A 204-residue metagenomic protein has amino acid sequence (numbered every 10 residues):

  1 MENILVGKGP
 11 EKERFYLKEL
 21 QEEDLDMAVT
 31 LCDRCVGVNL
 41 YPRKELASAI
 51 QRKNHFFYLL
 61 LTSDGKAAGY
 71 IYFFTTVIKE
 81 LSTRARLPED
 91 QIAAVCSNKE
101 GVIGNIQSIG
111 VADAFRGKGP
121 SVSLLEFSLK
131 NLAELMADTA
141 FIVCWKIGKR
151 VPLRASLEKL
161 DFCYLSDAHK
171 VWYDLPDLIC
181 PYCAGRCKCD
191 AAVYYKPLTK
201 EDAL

Functional and structural regions predicted by a protein language model:
K12-A28: A short beta-loop-alpha structural element at the N-terminal edge of CoA-dependent acyl/N-acetyltransferase catalytic
E13-F15, G65-Y70, G104: Glycine-rich phosphate/pyrophosphate-binding loop shared by adenosine-nucleotide-utilizing enzymes
V36-I78, Q91-V95: Active-site rim helix/loop that mediates acceptor-substrate recognition in acyltransferases
H55-L59, Y70, I103, S108 (+1 more regions): Short hydrophobic/aromatic beta-strand element in the GNAT-like acyltransferase core that lines or flanks the acyl-donor
Y72-S108, K170-G185: Conserved acyl-donor/pantetheine-binding loop and adjacent beta-alpha core of acyl/acetyltransferases and related
I103-G104, L132-G148: Conserved GNAT acetyl-CoA-binding A-motif
V111, G117-L132: Conserved acetyl-CoA-binding loop-helix of GNAT-fold acetyltransferases
D113-R116, I142-R154, K170-D174: Conserved beta-strand-loop-alpha-helix junction that forms the acyl-donor binding cleft
